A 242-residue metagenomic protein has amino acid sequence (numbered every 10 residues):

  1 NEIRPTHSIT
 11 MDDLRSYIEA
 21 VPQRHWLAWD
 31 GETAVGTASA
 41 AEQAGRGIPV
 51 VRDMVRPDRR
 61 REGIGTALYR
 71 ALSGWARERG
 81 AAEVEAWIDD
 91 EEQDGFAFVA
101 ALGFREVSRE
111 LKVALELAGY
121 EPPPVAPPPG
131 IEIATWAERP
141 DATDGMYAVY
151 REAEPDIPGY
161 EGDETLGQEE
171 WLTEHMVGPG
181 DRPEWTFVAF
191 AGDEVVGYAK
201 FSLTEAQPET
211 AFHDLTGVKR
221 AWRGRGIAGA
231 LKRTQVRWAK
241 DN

Functional and structural regions predicted by a protein language model:
N1-D90, V195-K219: Conserved donor-binding loop and adjoining core beta-sheet/short helix segment in diverse acyl/aminoacyl transferases
E2-M11, P22, P127-A211: Flexible, substrate/cofactor-facing loop regions flanked by secondary structure within enzyme catalytic domains
L27-W29, S39, K112-E116, V188-F190: Short, well-ordered beta-strand micro-motif
A44-R46, P57-E138: Acyl-donor-binding surface of acyltransferase catalytic domains
G63, G226-A228: Glycine-rich phosphate-binding loop
L102-E121, W185, F212-D214, R233 (+1 more regions): Active-site/acyl-donor-binding loops of N-acyltransferases
